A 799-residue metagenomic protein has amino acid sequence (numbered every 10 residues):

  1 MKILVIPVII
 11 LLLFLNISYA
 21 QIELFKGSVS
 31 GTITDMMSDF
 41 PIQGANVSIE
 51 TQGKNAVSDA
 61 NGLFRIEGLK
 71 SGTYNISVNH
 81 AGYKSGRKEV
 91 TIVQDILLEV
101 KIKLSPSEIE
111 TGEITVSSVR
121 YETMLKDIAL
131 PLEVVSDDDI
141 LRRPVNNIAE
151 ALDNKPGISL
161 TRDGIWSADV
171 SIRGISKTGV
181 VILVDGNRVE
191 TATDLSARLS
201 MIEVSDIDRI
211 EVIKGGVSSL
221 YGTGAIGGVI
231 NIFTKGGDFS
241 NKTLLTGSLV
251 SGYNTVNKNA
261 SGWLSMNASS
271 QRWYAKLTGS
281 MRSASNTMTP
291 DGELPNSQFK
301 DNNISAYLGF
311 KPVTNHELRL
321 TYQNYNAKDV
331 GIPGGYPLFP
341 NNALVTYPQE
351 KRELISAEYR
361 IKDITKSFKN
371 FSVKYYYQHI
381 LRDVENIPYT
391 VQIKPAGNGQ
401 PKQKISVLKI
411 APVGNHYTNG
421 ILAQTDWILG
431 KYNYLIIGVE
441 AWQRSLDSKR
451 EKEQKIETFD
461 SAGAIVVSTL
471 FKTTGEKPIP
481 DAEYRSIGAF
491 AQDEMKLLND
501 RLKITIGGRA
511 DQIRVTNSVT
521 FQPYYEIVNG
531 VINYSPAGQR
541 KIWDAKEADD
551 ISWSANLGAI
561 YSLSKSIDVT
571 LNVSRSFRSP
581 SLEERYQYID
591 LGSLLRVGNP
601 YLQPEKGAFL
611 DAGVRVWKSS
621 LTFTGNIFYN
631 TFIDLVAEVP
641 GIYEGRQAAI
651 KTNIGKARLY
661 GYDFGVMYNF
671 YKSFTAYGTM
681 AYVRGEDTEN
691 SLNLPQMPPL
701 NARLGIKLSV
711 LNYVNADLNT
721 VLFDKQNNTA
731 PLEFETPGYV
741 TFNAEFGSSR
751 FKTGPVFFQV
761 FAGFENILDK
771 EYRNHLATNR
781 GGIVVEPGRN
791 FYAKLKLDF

Functional and structural regions predicted by a protein language model:
T34, S38, N46-E50, N79-Y83 (+4 more regions): Short, acidic, small-residue-rich periplasmic hinge/interaction motif at the N-terminus of Gram-negative outer-membrane
E99-I102, I148-A151, W166-S171, L183 (+4 more regions): N-terminal periplasmic accessory domains that precede and gate Gram-negative outer-membrane beta-barrel machines
N187-G216: Short acidic/polar hinge/loop motifs at secondary-structure boundaries that mediate gating or recognition
Y253-S283, E293-K328, Q349-D363, G430 (+2 more regions): Transmembrane beta-barrel wall of Gram-negative outer-membrane proteins
P290-D291, P295-F299, N315-N370, Y377-P401 (+1 more regions): Flexible loop and strand-edge segments within Gram-negative outer membrane beta-barrel domains
P337-I364, P478-Y484, K541-S554, G558 (+7 more regions): Outer-membrane beta-barrel signature, preferentially recognizing the C-terminal barrel domain of Gram-negative
L497-L502, F628-F632, G641, R646-T729: Gram-negative outer-membrane beta-barrel transporters
F577, T631-D634, E638, R658 (+3 more regions): C-terminal beta-signal and adjacent terminal beta-strands/loops of Gram-negative outer-membrane beta-barrel proteins
